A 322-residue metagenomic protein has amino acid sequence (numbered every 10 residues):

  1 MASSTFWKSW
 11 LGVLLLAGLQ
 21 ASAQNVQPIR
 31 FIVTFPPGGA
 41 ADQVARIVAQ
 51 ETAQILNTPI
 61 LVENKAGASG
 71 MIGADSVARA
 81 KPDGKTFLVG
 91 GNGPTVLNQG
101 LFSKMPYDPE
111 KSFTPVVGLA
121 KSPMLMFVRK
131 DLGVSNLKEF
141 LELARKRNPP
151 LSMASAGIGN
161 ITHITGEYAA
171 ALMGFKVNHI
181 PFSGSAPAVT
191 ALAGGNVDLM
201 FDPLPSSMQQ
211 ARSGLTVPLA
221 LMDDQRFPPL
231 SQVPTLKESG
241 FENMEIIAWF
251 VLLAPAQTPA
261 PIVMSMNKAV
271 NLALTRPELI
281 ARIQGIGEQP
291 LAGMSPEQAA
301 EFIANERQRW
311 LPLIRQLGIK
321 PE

Functional and structural regions predicted by a protein language model:
M1-L11: Bacterial N-terminal signal peptides that target proteins for export
G18-Q20: N-terminal signal peptide c-region/cleavage motif recognized by signal peptidases
A23-K111, P150-S152, T162, L172-L199 (+3 more regions): N-terminal (or domain-start) structured segment
V26-P28, A260-E322: An extracytoplasmic/periplasmic, membrane-proximal ligand-sensing/linker region
R79-K85, G100-P187, L236, W249-R282: Hinge/capping helix and adjacent helix->loop/strand transition within the periplasmic-binding protein
V89-P94, N98, S185, D202-S207 (+3 more regions): Beta->alpha turn/N-cap motifs
K121, S135, S207-T275, N305-Q308 (+1 more regions): C-terminal lobe and pocket-closing loops of periplasmic/extracytoplasmic Venus-flytrap solute-binding proteins
